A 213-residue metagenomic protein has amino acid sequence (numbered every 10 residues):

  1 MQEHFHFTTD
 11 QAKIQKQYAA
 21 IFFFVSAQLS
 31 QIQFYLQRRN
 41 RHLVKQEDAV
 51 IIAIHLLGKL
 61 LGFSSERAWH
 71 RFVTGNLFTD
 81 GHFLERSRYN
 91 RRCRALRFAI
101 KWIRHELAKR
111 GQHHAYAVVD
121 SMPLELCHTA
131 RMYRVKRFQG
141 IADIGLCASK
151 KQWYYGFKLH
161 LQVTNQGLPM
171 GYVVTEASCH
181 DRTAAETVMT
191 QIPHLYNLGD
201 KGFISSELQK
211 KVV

Functional and structural regions predicted by a protein language model:
M1-V213: Short alpha-helical elements
